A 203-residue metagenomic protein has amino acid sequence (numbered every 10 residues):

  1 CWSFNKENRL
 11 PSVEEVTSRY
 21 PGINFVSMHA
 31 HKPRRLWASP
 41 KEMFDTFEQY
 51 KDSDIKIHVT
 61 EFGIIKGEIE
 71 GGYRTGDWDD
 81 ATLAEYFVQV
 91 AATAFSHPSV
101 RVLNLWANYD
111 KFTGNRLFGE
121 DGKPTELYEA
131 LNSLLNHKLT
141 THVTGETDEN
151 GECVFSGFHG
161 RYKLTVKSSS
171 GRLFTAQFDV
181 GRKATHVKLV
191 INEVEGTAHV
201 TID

Functional and structural regions predicted by a protein language model:
C1-W2, R9-D45, S53-K66: Aromatic- and acid-rich polysaccharide-binding/catalytic face of secreted or lumenal carbohydrate-active enzymes
N5-K6, P124: Alpha-helix N-cap/loop-to-helix initiation residues
E15, Y20, E42-D54, I65-D203: Aromatic-rich peripheral "rim/lid" segments of glycoside hydrolase catalytic domains that contact and position glycan
